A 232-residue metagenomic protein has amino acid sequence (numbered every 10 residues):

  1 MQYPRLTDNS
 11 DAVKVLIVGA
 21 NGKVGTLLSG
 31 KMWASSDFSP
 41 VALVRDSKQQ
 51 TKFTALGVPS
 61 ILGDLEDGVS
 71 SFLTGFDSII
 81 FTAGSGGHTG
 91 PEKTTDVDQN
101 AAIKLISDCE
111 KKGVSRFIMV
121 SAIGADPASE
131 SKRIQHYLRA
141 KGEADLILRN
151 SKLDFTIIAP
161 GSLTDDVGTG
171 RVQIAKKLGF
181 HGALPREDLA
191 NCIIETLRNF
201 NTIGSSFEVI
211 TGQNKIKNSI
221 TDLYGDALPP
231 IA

Functional and structural regions predicted by a protein language model:
S10-F38: N-terminal Rossmann NAD(P)H-binding glycine-rich loop of SDR-like oxidoreductase domains
L16, V41, I61, I118 (+1 more regions): Conserved beta-strand positions in the Rossmann-like core of class I SAM-dependent methyltransferases
V24, I79, I158, L189-I193 (+1 more regions): Non-catalytic, hydrophobic alpha-helical segments
A42-K111, L197-R198: NAD(P)H-binding glycine-rich loop region in Rossmannoid oxidoreductase-like domains and their noncatalytic homologs
S85-A175: Glycine-/Pro-rich loop/turn segments that contact NAD(P) or position catalytic residues in Rossmann-like domains
A102, A140, F180-E195, S205: Substrate-positioning beta->alpha
V167-V172, T196-S205: Glycine/proline-rich active-site loop of Rossmann-fold NAD(P)-dependent oxidoreductases
S206-N214: Short-chain dehydrogenase/reductase
